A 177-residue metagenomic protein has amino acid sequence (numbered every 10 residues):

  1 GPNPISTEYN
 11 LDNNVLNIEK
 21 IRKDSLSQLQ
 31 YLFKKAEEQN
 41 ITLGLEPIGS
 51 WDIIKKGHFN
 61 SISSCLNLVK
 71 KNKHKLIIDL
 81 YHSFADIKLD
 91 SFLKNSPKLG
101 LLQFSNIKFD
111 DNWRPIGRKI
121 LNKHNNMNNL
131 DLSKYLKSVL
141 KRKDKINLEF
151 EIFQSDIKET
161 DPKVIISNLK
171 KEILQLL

Functional and structural regions predicted by a protein language model:
G1-K75, A85, V164, N168 (+1 more regions): Active-site acidic/histidine proton-transfer and metal-coordination neighborhood in alpha/beta enzyme cores
L32-A36, S138-R142, L176: Hydrophobic helix-cap positions at the C-terminus of alpha-helices in RecA-like/P-loop ATPase nucleotide-binding cores
L43-L45, H74-I78, G100-Q103, I146-F150: Hydrophobic faces of well-ordered beta-strands that scaffold small-molecule active sites in alpha/beta enzyme cores
K55-L66, H82-K145, F153-T160: Gly/Pro-rich active-site loop or hairpin
Q154-L177: Aromatic-rich peripheral "rim/lid" segments of glycoside hydrolase catalytic domains that contact and position glycan
